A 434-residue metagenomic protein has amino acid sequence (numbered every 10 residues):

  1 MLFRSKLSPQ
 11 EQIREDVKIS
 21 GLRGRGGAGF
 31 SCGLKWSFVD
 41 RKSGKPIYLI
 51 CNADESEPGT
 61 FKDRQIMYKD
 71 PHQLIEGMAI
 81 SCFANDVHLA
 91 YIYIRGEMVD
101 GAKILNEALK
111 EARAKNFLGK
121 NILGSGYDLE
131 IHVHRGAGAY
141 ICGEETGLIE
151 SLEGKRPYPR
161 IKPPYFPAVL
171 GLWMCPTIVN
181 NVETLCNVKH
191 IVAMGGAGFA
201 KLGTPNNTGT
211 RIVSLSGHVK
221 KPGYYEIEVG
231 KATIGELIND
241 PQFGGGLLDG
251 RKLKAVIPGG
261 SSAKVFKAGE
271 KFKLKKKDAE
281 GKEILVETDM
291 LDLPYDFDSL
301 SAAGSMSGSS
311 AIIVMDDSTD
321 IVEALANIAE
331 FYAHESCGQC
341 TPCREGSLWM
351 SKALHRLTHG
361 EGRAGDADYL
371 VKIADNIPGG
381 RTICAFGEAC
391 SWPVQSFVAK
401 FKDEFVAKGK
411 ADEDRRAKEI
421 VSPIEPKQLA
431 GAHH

Functional and structural regions predicted by a protein language model:
F3-I19, K45-I47, A53, K62-M67 (+5 more regions): Ferredoxin-type iron-sulfur electron-transfer modules in oxidoreductases and energy-metabolism complexes
I19, S43-I47, F61-K62, N85-L89 (+8 more regions): Short coil/turn connectors at secondary-structure junctions
S20-G21, R25-C51: Conserved oxyanion/phosphate-binding beta-strand-loop segments in alpha/beta enzyme cores
A28-W36, T60-D63, A102-E107, C142-G154 (+9 more regions): Short acidic, glycine/serine/threonine-rich loops at helix termini
K35, Q242-S261: Short loop-to-beta-strand transition segments
D70-A84: Histidine-anchored nucleotide/phosphate-binding helix
G77-S81, V229-L248: Short amphipathic, charge-patterned alpha-helical segments
A102-V229, L248: Hydrophobic alpha-helical positions that pack around
